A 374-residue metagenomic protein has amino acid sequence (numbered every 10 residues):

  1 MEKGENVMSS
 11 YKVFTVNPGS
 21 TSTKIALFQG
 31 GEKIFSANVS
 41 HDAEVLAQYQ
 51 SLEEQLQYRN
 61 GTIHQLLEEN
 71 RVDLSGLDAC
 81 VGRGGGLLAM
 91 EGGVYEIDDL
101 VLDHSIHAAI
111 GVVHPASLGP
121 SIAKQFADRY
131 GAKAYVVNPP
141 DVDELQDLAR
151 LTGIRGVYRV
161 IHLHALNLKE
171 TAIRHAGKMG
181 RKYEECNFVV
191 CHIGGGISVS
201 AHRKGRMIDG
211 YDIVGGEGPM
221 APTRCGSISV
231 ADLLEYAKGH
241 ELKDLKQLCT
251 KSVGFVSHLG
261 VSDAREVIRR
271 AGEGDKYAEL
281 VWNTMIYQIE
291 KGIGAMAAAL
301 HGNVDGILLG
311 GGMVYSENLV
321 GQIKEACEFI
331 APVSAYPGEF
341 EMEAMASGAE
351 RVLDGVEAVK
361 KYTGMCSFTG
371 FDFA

Functional and structural regions predicted by a protein language model:
V13-E54: Short glycine-rich, Thr/Ser-proximal phosphate-binding strand/loop in the N-terminal lobe of ATP-dependent enzymes
Q65-D78, K178-K182, G292-D305: Phosphate/pyrophosphate-binding loops at sites that engage ATP/ADP/AMP, CoA/4′-phosphopantetheine, polyphosphate
L67-A116, K133, D141-T152: Short beta-strand-loop/turn "lid" adjacent to the catalytic site in phosphate-handling enzymes
S117-Q125, V136, L151, G156-N187 (+3 more regions): Glycine-rich phosphate-binding loop plus the immediately following alpha-helix
Q247-G302: Adenine-nucleotide phosphate-binding core of ATP-dependent small-molecule kinases
V304-I323: Glycine-rich phosphate-binding loops at beta-strand->alpha-helix junctions
E317, G321-S347: Conserved phosphate-binding/catalytic loops in two-lobed NTP-binding clefts
P337-A374: Structural signal for terminal/edge beta-strands and the immediately following C-terminal loop/tail that closes
